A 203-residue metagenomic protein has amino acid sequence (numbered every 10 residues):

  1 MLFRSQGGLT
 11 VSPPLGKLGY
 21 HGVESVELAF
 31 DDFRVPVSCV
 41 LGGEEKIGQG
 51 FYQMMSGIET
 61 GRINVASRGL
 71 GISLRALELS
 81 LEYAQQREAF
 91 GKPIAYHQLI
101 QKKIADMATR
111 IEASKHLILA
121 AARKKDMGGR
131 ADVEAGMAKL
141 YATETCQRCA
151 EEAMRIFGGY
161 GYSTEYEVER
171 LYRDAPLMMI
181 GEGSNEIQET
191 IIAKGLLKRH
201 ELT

Functional and structural regions predicted by a protein language model:
M1-R75, E82, K92, N185-T203: FAD-binding core of flavoproteins
Y20, G129-T203: Alpha-helix capping/hinge segments and adjacent helical runs
M54, S80, A121, Y172-P176: Short alpha-helical scaffolding segments that buttress acidic/His motifs in well-ordered protein cores
L70, L74-L77, I104-S114, I118 (+1 more regions): Alpha-helical transition-metal enzyme core signature, strongest for iron centers
L81-K92, A108-Y141, M154-Y162: C-terminal helix-coil-helix/basic helical segment that borders enzyme active sites and/or dimer interfaces and provides
H97, I104-M107, A135, V168: Hydrophobic packing residues in well-ordered alpha-helices of helical domains and bundles
